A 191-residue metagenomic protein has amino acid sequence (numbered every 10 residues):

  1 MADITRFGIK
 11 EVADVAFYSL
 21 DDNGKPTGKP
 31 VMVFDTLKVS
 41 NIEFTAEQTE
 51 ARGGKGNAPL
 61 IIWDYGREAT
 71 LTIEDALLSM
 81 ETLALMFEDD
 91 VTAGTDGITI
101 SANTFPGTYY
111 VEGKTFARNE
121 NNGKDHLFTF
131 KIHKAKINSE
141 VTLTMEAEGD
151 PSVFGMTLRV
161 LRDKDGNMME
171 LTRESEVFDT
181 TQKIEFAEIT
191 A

Functional and structural regions predicted by a protein language model:
A2-E88, A135-V153: Solvent-exposed edge beta-strands and adjacent loop segments that serve as assembly or binding interfaces
R6-S19, Y110-E112, L127-K131, E170: Ordered hydrophobic segments in well-structured contexts
L20-P30, T115-H126, E170, E174-F178: Acidic Ser/Thr/Pro-rich low-complexity disordered segments that often serve as glycosylated linkers/stalks around
T70-E74, Y110-K114, G155-R159: Beta-strand secondary-structure signal
D75-S79, T115-N121, K134-S139, V160-K164: Beta-strand elements of well-folded, non-transmembrane domains
V91-K134: Short helix-loop boundary/capping segments
T129-A191: Mixed-charge, glycine-accented linear interaction segment located at domain edges/termini
